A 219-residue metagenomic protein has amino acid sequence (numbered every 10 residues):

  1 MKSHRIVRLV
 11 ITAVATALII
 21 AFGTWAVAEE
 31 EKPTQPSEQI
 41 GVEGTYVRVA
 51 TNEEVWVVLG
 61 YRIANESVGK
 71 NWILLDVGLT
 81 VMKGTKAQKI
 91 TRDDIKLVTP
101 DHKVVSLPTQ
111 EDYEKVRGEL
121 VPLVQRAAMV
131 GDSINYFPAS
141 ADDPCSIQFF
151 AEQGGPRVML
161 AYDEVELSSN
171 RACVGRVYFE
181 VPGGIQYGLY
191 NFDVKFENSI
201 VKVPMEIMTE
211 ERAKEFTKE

Functional and structural regions predicted by a protein language model:
K2-V14: Bacterial N-terminal signal peptides that target proteins for export
T12-F22: Bacterial N-terminal signal peptides
G23-V27: Juxtamembrane cytosolic interface motif at the C-terminal end of transmembrane helices
A28-E219: Conserved functional micro-motifs across diverse proteins
